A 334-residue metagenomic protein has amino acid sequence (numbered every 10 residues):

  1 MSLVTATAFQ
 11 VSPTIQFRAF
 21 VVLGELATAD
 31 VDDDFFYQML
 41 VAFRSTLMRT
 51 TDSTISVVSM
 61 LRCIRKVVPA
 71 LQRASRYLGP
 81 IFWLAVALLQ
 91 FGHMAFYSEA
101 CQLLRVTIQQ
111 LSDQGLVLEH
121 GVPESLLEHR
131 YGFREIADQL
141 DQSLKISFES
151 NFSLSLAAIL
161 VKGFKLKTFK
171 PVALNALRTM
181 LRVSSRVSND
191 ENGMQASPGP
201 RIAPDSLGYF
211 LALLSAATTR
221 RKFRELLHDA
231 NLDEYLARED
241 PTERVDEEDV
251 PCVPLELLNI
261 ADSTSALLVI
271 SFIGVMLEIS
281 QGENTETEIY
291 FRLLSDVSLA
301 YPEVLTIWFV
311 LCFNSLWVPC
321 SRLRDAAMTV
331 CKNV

Functional and structural regions predicted by a protein language model:
M1-V334: Extended, charge-rich alpha-helical scaffold/interaction domains
